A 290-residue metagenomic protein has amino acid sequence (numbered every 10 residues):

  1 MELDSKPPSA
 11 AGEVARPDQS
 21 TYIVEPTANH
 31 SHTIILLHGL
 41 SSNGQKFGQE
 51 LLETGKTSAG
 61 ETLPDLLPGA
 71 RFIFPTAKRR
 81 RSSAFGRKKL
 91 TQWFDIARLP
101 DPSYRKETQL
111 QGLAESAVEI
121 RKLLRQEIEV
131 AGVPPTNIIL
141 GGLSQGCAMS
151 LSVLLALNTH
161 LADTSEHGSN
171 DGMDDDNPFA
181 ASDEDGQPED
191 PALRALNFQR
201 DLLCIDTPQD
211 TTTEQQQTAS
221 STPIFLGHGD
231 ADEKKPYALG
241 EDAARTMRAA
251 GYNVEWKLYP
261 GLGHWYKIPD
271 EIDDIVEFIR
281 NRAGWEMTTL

Functional and structural regions predicted by a protein language model:
L3-N137: Serine-hydrolase catalytic machinery in alpha/beta-hydrolase-like enzymes
E25-A28, S165-T288: The feature captures the conserved acid-bearing segment of alpha/beta-hydrolase catalytic domains
I35-G39, G142, H228-G229: The conserved beta1-alpha1 loop
G44-Q45, R80-S83, C147-S150, L157 (+3 more regions): Eukaryotic short linear interaction motifs
F47-Q49, F85-K88, L154, A238-E241 (+1 more regions): Short coil/turn segments at secondary-structure boundaries
Q49-E53, L155-T159, R245, A249: Short, well-ordered alpha-helices that flank and scaffold nucleotide-derived cofactor binding pockets
P134-D171, Q209: Primarily recognizes the serine-hydrolase "nucleophile elbow" in alpha/beta-hydrolase and SGNH/GDSL folds
